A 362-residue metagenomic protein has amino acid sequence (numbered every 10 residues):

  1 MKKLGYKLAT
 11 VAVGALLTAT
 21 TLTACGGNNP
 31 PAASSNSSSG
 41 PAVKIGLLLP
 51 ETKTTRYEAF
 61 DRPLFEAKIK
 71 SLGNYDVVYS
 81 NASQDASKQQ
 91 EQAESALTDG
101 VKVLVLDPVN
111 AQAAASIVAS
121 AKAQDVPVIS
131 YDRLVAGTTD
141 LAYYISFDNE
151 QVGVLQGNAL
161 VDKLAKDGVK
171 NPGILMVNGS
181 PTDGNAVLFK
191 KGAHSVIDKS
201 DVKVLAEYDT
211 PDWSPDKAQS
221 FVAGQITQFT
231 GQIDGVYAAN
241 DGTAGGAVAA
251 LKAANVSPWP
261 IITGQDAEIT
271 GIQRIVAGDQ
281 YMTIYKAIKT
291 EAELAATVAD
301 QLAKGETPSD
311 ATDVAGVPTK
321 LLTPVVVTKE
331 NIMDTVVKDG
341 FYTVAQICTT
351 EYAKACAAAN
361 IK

Functional and structural regions predicted by a protein language model:
K2-K7, A24-K362: A residue-level marker of the well-folded mature domains of exported/periplasmic proteins
G5-L17: Sec-dependent signal peptide hydrophobic core
T18-L22: Bacterial Sec-type N-terminal signal peptides, specifically the leucine/valine-rich hydrophobic h-region
